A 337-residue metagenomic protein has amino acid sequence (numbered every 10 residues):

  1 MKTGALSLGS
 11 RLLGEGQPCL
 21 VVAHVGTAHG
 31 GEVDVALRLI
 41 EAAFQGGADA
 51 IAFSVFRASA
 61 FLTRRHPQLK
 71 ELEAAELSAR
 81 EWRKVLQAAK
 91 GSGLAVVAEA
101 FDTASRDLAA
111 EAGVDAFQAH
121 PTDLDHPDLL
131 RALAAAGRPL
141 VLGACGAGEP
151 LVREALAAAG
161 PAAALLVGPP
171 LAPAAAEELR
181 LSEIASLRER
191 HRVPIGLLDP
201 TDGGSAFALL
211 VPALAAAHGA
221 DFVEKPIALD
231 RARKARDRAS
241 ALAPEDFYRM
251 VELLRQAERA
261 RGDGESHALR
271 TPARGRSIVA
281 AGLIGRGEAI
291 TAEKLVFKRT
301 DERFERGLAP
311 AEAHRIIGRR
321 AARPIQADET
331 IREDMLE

Functional and structural regions predicted by a protein language model:
M1-E337: Catalytic cores and adjacent flexible loops of soluble metabolic enzymes that perform enolate/carbanion chemistry on
